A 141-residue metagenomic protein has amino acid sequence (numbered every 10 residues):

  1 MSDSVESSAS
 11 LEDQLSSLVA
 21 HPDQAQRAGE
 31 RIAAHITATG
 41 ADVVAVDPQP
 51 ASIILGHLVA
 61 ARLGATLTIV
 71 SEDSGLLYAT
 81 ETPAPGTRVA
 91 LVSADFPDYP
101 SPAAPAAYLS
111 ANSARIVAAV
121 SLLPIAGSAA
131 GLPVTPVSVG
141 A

Functional and structural regions predicted by a protein language model:
M1-A141: PRPP-associated nucleotide enzymes
